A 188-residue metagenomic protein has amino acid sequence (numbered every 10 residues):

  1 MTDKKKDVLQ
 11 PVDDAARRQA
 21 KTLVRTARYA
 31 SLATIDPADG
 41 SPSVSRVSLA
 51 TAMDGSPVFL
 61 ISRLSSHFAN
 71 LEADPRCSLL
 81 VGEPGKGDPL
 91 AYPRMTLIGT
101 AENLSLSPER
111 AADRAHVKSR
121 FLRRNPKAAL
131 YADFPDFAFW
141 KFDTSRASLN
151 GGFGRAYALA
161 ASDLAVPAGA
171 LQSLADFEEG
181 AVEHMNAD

Functional and structural regions predicted by a protein language model:
T2-E72, L80: An N-terminal domain-cap segment
T2-L9, D14, A129-D188: C-terminal edge-of-domain segments
K6-D7, S66-K127, F134, T144: Short, structured beta-strand-loop surface elements
L23, R120-R124, G180, H184-D188: Residues that form generic nucleotide/phosphate-binding pockets
P37, L64, P84, A147 (+1 more regions): Residue-level signature for short turns and capping positions that connect secondary-structure elements
G40, S107, S148-N150: Residue-level signal for secondary-structure boundary sites
V44-S48, T96-I98, F139-K141: Conserved hydrophobic/aromatic beta-strand scaffold that supports enzyme active sites
